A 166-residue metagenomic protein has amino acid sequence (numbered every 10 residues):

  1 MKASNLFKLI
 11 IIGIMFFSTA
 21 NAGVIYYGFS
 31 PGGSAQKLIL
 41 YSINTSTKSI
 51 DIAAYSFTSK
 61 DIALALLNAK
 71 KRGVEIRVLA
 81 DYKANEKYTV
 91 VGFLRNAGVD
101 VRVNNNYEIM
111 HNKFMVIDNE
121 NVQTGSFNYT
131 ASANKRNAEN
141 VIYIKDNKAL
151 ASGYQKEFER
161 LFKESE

Functional and structural regions predicted by a protein language model:
M1-I10: Bacterial N-terminal signal peptides that target proteins for export
L9-S18: Bacterial N-terminal signal peptides
A20-V24: Boundary at the C-terminal end of the N-terminal hydrophobic targeting segment
S30-A35, S59: A general structural motif
Y41-V99: Primarily the HKD phosphodiesterase
D51-A53, R77-A80, R102-V103, M115-V116 (+2 more regions): Structural recognition of the beta-strand scaffold that forms the well-ordered cores of secreted hydrolase catalytic
S56-K60, Y82-E86, N106-I109, N121-V122 (+2 more regions): Solvent-exposed loop/turn segments at secondary-structure junctions within structured extracellular/periplasmic domains
V122-E166: Signature of lipid phosphatidyltransferase scaffolds
